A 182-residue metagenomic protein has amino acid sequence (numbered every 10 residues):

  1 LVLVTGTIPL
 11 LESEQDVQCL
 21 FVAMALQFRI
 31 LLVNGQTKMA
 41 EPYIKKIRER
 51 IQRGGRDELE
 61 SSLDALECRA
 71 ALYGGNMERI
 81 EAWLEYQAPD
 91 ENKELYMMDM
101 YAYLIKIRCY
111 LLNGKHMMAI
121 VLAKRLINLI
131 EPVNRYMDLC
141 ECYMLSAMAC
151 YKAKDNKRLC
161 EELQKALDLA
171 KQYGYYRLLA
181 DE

Functional and structural regions predicted by a protein language model:
L1, L11-L26, K38-M39, I51-E67 (+4 more regions): Alpha-solenoid helical repeat architecture
L3-T7, A40-I47, I80-Q87, A119 (+3 more regions): Tetratricopeptide repeat
Y73-R79, M117-M118: Short, charge-rich, low-complexity alpha-helical interaction segments
L84, I105-I107, L111-H116, I120-A123 (+2 more regions): Extracellular beta-rich repeat passengers
S146, C150-A166, K171-E182: Strand-loop-strand
